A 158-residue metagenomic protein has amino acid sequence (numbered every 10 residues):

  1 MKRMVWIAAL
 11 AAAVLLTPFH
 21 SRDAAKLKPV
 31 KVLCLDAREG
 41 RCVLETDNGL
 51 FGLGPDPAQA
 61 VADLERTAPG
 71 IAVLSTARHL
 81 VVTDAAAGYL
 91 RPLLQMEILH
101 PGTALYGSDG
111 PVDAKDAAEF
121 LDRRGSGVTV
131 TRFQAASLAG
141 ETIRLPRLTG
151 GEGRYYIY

Functional and structural regions predicted by a protein language model:
M1-Y158: Membrane-proximal alpha-helical signals and transmembrane carboxylates
